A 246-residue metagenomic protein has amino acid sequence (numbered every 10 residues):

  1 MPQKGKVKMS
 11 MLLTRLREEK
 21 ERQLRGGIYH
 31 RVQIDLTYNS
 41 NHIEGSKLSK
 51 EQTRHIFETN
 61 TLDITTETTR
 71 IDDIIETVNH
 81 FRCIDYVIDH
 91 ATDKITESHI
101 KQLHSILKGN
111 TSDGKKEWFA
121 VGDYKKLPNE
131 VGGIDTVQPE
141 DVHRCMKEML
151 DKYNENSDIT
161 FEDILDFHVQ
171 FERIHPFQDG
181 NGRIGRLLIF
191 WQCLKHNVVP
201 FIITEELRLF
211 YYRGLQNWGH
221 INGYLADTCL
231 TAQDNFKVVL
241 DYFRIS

Functional and structural regions predicted by a protein language model:
M1-S246: FIC/Doc superfamily catalytic core
